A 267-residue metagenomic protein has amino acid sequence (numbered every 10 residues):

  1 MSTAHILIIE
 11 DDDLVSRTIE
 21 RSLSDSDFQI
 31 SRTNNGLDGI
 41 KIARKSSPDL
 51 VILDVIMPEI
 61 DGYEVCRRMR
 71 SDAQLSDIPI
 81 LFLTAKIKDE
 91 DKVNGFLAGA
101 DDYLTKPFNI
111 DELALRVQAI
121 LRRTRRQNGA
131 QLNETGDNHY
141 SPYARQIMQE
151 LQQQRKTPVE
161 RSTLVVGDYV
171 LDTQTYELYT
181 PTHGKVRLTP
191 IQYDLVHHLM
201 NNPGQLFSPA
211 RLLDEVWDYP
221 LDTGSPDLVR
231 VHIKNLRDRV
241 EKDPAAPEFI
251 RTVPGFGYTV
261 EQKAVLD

Functional and structural regions predicted by a protein language model:
D12-R32, K45: Two-component/phosphorelay signaling modules centered on CheY-like receiver
T33-L37, K92: Conserved Asp/Asn-Gly motif in the active-site loop of CheY-like receiver
S46-I52: Active-site beta3 strand of CheY-like receiver
M57: Receiver (REC) domain active-site loop signature in two-component systems and cognate sites in sensor histidine kinases
D77, L81-V165: Basic, amphipathic DNA-recognition helix from helix-turn-helix-like DNA-binding domains
V159-Y193, T259-D267: A structural micro-motif at secondary-structure boundaries
Y179, H183-P190, D194-V231, N235-E248 (+1 more regions): Positively charged, aromatic-enriched patches within helix-turn-helix-type DNA-binding elements, predominantly
